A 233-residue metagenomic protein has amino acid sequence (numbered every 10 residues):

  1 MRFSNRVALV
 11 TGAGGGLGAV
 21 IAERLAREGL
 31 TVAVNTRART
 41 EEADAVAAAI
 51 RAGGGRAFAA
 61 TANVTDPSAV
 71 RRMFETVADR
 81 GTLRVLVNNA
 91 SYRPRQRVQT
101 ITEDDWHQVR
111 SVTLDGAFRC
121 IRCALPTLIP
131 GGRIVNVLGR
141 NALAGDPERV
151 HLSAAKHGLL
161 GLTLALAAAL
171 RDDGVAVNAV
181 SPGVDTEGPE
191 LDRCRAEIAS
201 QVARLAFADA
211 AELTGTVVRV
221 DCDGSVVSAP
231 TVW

Functional and structural regions predicted by a protein language model:
V7, G14-G15: Conserved glycine-rich cofactor-binding loop
L30-A43: Conserved glycine-rich Rossmann-like NAD(P)H-binding loop of the short-chain dehydrogenase/reductase
T40, T61-R72, E103: The beta1-alpha1 cofactor-binding region of Rossmann-like NAD(H)/NADP(H)-dependent oxidoreductases
R97-V98, D105-R110: Substrate-binding pocket helix/loop in short-chain dehydrogenase/reductase
I121, A155, T163: Active-site helix of classical SDR
P126, A168-A169, A211: Alpha-helical segment proximal to the catalytic Tyr-Lys
D172, A179-V180, P189-S228: C-terminal helical subdomain
